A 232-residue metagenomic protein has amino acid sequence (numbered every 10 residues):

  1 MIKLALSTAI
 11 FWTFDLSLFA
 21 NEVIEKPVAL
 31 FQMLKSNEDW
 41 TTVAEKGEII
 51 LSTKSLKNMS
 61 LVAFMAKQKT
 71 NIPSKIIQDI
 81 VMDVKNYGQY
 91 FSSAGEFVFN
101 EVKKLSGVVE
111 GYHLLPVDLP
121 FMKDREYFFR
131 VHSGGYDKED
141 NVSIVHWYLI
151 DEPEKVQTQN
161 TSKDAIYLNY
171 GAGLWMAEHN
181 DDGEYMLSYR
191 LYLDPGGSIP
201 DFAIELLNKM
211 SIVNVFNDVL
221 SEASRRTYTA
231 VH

Functional and structural regions predicted by a protein language model:
M1-A20: Classical Sec-dependent N-terminal signal peptides that target proteins to the secretory pathway
N21-H232: Eukaryotic helix-grip
